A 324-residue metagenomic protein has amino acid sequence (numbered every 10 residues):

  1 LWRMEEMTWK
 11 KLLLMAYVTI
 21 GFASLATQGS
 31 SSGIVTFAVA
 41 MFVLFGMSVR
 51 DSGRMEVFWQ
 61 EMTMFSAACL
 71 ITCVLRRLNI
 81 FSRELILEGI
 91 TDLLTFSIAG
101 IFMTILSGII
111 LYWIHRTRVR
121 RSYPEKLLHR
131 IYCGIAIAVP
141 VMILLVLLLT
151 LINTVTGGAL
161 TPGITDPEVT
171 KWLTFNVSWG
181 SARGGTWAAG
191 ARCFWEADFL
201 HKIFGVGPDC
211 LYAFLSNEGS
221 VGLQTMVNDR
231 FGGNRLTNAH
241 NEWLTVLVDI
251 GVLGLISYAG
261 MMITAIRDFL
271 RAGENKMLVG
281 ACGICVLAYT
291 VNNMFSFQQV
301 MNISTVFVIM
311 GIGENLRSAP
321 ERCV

Functional and structural regions predicted by a protein language model:
W2-L14, D51-W59, Y123, C210 (+1 more regions): Membrane-interface helix-loop-helix junctions at transmembrane boundaries of multi-pass membrane enzymes, predominantly
M15-Q28, A288-M294: Membrane-interface alpha helices of multi-pass inner-membrane proteins
S24-V35, I98-A99: Transmembrane helices and adjacent periplasmic/lumenal helix-loop junctions of polyprenol-phosphate-dependent
T36-F37, M41-L44, M55-I114, Y258-M261 (+1 more regions): Transmembrane alpha-helices of multi-pass inner-membrane enzymes
H115-C133, C323-V324: Membrane-interfacial, low-structure loops and terminal tails that flank and connect transmembrane helices in multi-pass
A136-T165: Transmembrane signal-anchor helices characteristic of membrane glycosylation enzymes that use polyprenol
T154-S181, A197-V248: Interfacial juxtamembrane loops and adjacent helix segments that form the catalytic/substrate-binding surfaces
I250-M262: Hydrophobic alpha-helical transmembrane segments
